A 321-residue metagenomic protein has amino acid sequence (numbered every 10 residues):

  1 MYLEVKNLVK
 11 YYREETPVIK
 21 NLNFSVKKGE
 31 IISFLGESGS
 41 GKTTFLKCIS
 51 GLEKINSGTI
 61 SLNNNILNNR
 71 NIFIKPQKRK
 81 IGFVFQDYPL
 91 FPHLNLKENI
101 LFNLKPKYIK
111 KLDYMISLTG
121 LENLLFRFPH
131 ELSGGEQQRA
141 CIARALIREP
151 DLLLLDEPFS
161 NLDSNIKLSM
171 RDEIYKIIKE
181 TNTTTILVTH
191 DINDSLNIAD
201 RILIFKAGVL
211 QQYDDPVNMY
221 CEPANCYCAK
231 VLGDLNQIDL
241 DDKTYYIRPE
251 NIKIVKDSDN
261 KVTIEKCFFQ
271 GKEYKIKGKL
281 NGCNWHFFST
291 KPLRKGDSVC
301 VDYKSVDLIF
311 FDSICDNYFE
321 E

Functional and structural regions predicted by a protein language model:
M1-V5, V9-N21, K28, R70-I74 (+1 more regions): A short, flexible loop at the N-terminus of ABC-type nucleotide-binding domains that lies
I32-S33, F83: Short beta-strand immediately N-terminal to the Walker A/P-loop
L35-E37: The feature captures the beta-strand-to-loop junction immediately N-terminal to the Walker
S50: Helix-to-loop junction immediately C-terminal to a conserved catalytic motif
N56-T59, A207: Conserved coupling/switch loops of ABC nucleotide-binding domains, chiefly the family-specific signature
G58-N69: Conserved ABC transporter NBD signature motif
K80-G82, Q86, N95-A224: ABC ATPase nucleotide-binding domains
T244-E321: Non-catalytic connector elements of ABC transporters
